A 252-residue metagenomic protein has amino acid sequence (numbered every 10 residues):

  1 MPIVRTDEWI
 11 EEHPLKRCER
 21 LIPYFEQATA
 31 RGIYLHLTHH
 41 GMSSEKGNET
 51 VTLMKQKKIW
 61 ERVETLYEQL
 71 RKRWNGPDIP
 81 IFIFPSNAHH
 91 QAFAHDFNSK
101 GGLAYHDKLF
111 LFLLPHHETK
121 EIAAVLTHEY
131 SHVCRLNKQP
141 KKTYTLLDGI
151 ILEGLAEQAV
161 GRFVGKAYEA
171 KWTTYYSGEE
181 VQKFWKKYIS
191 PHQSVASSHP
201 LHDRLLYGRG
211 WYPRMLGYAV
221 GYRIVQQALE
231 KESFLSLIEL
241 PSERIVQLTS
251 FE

Functional and structural regions predicted by a protein language model:
M1-M54: N-terminal low-structure segments adjacent to metalloprotease catalytic domains across cellular compartments
S43-H106, T119: Auxiliary, metal-adjacent structural segments of Zn-dependent hydrolase domains
H106, L113, Q139: Conserved binding/catalytic microenvironments
F110-V125: Short pre-active-site segment immediately N-terminal to the catalytic Zn-binding motif
L113, L146-W185: Post-HExxH zinc-binding segment in Zn-dependent metallohydrolases
A124-N137, E157: Active-site recognition of the HExxH zinc-binding catalytic motif
N137-L146, G165-K171, K231, L235-S236: Inter-helical turn/loop segments and adjacent helix faces that build the functional surface of alpha-helical bundle
S190-E252: Pan-zinc metallopeptidase signature
